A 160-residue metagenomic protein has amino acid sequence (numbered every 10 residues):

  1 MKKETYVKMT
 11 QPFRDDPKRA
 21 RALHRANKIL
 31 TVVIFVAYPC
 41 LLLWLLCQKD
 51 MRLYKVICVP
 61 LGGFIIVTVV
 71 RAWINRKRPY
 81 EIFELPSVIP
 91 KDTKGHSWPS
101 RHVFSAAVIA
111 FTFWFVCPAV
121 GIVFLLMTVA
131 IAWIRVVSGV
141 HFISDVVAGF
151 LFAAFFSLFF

Functional and structural regions predicted by a protein language model:
M1-Y38, M51-Y54, V67-G95: N-terminal transmembrane-helix/juxtamembrane module of multi-pass inner/ER membrane proteins
L30, V56, P60, V120 (+1 more regions): Hydrophobic alpha-helical transmembrane segments of polytopic
L41-I66: Interfacial segments of alpha-helical transmembrane regions
L43-C47, V67-N75, W114, S157-F160: Membrane-water interface at transmembrane helix exits
C47, N75-Y80, G139-S144: Transmembrane helix-loop junctions in multipass membrane proteins, especially transporters and channels
C58-G63, V67, G149, A153 (+1 more regions): Alpha-helical transmembrane segments in multi-pass membrane proteins
F83-F160: Membrane-embedded catalytic cores of phosphoryl/pyrophosphoryl-handling enzymes
